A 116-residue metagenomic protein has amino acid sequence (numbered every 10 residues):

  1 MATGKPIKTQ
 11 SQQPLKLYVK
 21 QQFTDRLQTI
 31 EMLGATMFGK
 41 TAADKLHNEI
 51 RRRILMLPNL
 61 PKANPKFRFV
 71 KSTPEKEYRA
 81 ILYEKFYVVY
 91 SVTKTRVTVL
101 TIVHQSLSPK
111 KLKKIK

Functional and structural regions predicted by a protein language model:
A2-E49: Arg/Lys-rich, positively charged N-terminal/basic patches that mediate binding to nucleic acids
A2-P6, Y83-Y87, S91-K116: Enriched for short, Lys/Arg-rich terminal
K20, F67, S108-K111: Alpha-helix initiation/capping motif
A35-F38, P58, K62: Secondary-structure transition/hinge residues
R51-M56: Compact soluble domain cores
L60-V97: Basic/aromatic recognition patch in beta-strand/loop cores that engages polyanionic ligands
